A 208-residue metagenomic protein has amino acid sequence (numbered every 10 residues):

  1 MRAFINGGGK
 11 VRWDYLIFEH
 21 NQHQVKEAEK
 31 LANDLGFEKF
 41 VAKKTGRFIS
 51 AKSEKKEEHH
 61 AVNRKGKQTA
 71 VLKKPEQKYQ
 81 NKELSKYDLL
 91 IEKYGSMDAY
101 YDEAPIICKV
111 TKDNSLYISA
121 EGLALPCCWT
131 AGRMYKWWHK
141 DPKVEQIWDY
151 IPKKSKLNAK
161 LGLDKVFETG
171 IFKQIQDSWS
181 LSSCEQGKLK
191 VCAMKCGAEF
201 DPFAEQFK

Functional and structural regions predicted by a protein language model:
M1-L161, E205: Radical SAM enzyme [4Fe-4S]-AdoMet core and its adjacent flexible, acidic and glycine-rich loops/tails across
K153-K208: Cysteine/selenocysteine-centered motifs that mediate thiol-based redox chemistry or coordinate metal-sulfur cofactors
